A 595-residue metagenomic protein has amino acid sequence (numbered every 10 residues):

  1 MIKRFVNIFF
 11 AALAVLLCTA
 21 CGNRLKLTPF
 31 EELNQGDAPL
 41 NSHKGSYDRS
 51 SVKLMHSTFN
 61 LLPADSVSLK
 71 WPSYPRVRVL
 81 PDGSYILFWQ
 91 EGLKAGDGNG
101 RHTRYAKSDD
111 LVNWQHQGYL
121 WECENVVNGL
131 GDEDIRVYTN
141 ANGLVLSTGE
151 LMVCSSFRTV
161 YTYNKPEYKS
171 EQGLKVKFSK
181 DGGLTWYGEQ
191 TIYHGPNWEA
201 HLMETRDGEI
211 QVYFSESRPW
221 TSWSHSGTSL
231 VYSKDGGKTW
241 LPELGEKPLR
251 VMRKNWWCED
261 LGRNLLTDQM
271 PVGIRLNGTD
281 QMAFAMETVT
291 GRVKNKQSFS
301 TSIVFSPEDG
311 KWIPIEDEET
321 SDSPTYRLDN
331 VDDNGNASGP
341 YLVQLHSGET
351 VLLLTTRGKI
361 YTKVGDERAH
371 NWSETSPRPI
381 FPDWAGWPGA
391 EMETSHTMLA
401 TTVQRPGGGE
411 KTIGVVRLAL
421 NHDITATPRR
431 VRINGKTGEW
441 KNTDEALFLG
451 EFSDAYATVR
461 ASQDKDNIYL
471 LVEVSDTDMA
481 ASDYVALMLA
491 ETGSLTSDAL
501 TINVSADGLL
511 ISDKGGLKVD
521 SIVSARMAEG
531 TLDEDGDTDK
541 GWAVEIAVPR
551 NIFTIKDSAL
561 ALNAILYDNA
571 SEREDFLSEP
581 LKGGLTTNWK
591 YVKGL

Functional and structural regions predicted by a protein language model:
M1-F9: Bacterial N-terminal signal peptides that target proteins for export
L17-A20: C-terminal motif of bacterial Sec signal peptides marking the signal peptidase cleavage site
G22-R24: Bacterial signal peptide processing site
L27-D423: Asp-box/BNR beta-propeller blade signature and adjacent active/binding-site loops in extracellular glycan-interacting
A337, S497-K540: Glycine-aromatic-enriched beta-strand/loop faces of beta-sandwich-type recognition domains, especially lectin-like
D423-K436, M488-K514, I552-L595: Acidic/polar low-complexity flexible segments
G435, N467-S475, W542-V548: Short, well-ordered beta-strand segments enriched in hydrophobic/aromatic residues
L447-K514, N569-E572: Surface-exposed, glycine/proline- and aromatic-rich loop segments on solvent-exposed faces across compartments
